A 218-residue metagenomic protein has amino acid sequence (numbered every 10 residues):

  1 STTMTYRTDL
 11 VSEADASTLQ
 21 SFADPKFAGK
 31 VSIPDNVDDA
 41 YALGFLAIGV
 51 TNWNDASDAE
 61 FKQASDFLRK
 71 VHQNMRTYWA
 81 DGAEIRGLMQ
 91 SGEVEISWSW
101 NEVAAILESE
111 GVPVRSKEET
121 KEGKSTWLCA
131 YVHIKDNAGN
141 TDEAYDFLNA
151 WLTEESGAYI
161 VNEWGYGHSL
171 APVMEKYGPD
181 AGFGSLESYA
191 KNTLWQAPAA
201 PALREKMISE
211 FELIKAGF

Functional and structural regions predicted by a protein language model:
S1-Q90: Extracytoplasmic ligand-binding site segments that recognize negatively charged/polar headgroups
T2-M4, D9-S12, G29, V37-A40 (+4 more regions): Solvent-exposed loop/turn segments at secondary-structure junctions within structured extracellular/periplasmic domains
T5-L10, F45-V50, L128-T141, Y159 (+1 more regions): A bilobed periplasmic-binding-protein/Venus flytrap-type ligand-binding module shared by bacterial periplasmic
K26-A42, A150-M174: Periplasmic-binding protein-like
F61-V71, G111-K135: Periplasmic-binding protein-like
Q63, F67, G139-W151, S156-N162: Short amphipathic alpha-helical coupling segments at ligand-binding clamshell hinges and other catalytic/signaling
Q90, I96-P113: A ligand-binding cleft/hinge motif common to bilobed small-molecule-binding domains
A158-F218: C-terminal capping/gating helix-and-loop segments adjacent to ligand/active sites or protein-protein/ligand interfaces
